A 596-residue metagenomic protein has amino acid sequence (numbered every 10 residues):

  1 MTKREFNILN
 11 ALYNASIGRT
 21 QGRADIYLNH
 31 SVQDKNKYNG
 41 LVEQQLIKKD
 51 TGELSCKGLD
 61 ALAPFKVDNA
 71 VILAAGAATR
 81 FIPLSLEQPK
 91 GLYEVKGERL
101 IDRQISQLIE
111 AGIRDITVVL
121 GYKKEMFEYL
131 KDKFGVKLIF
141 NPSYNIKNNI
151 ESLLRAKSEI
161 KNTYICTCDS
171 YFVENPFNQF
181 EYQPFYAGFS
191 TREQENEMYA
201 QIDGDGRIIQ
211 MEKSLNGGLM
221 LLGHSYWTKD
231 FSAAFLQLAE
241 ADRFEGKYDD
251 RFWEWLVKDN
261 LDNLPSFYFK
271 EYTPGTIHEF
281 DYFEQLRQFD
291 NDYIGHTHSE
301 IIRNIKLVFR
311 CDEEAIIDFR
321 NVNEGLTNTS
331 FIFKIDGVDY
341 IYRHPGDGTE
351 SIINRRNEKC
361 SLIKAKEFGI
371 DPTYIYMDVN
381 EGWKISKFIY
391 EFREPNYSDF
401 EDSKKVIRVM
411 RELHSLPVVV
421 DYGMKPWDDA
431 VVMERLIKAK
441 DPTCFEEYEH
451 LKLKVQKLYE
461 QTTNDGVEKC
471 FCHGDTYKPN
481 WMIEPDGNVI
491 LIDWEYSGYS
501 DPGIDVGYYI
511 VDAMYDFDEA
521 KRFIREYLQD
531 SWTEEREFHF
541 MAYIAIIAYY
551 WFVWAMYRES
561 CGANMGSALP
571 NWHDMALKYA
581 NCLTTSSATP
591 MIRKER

Functional and structural regions predicted by a protein language model:
N7, V173-Y248: Conserved core of the sugar-phosphate nucleotidyltransferase
T51-L86: N-terminal nucleotide-binding beta1-loop-alpha1 segment
F127-M198: Conserved beta-loop-beta/alpha segment of the NTase-like Rossmann-fold superfamily that binds/positions NTPs
G206, G503-W532, A545-A563, C582: Active-site activation/catalytic loop segments of kinase-like enzymes and analogous catalytic loops in related
D290, I294-T297, V553-R596: ATP/Mg2+ or Mg2+-diphosphate-binding catalytic cores that bind nucleotide phosphates or diphosphates via glycine-rich
E300-D318, V418-G474, P485-D486, A576-K578 (+1 more regions): An alpha-helical support segment within catalytic cores of ATP-dependent transferases
R320-W427, P442-H450: ATP-binding pocket architecture of kinase catalytic cores
R320-Y342, K457-V506, D518: Active-site acidic catalytic loop and adjacent metal/ATP-binding pocket of ATP-dependent phosphoryl transfer enzymes
